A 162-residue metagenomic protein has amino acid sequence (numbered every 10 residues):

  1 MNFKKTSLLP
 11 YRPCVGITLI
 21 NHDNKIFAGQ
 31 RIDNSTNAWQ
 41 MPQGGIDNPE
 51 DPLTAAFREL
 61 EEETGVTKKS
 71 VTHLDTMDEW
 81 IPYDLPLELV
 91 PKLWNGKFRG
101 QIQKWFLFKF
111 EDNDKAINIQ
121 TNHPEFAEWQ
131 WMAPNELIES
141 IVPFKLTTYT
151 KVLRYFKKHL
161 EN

Functional and structural regions predicted by a protein language model:
M1-G16, I20, G96: Acidic, metal-coordinating catalytic segment for phosphate/diphosphate chemistry, firing primarily on the Nudix
R12, N34-T36, M41, R99-Q103: Short connector loops at helix/strand junctions that flank enzyme active sites, especially segments positioning acidic
G16-T18, K25-F27, W105-L107: Residues embedded in well-ordered beta-strands
N21, K25-K69, L74-D75: Conserved Nudix-box catalytic region and its N-terminal flanking loop in Nudix hydrolases and closely related
N37-M41, A127-E128, K151: A short, polar/proline- and glycine-enriched secondary-structure boundary/capping micro-motif
M77-A116, Q130: Active-site-adjacent beta-strand/loop module that shapes the phosphate/pyrophosphate-binding cleft
I102-K109, A116-T148: NUDIX/MutT-family hydrolases
Y155-N162: Generic C-terminal helix-cap and adjacent flexible tail
